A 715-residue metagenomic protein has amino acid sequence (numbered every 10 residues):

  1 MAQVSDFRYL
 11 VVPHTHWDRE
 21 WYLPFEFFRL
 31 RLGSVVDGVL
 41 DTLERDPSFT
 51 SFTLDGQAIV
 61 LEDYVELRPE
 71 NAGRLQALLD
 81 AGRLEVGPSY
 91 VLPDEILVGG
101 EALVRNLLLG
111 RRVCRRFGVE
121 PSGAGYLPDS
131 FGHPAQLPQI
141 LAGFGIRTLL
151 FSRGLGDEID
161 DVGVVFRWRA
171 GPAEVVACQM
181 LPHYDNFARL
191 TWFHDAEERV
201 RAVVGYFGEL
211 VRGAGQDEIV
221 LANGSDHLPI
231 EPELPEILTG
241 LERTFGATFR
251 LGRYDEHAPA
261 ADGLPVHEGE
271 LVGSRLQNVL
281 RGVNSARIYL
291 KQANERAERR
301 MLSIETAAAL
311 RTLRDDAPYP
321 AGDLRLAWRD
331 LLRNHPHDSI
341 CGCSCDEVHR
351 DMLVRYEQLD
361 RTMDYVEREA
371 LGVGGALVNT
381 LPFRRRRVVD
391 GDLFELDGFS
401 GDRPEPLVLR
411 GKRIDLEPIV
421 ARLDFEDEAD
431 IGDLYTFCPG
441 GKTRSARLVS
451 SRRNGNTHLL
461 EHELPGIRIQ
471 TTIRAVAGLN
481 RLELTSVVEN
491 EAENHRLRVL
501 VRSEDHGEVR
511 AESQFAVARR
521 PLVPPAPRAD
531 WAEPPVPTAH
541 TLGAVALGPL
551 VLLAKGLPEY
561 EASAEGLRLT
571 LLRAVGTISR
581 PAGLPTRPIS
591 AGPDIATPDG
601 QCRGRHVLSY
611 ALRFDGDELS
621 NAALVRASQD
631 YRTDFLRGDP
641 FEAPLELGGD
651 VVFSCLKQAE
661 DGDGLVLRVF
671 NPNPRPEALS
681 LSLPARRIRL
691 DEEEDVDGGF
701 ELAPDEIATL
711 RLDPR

Functional and structural regions predicted by a protein language model:
M1-E101, R105, C114-F117: N-terminal catalytic cores of secreted or lumenal carbohydrate-active enzymes
M1-L10, E298-F394, P418, L423-A429 (+3 more regions): Histidine-centered catalytic/metal-binding microenvironments
M1-S48, R189-E256, Y319, R333 (+3 more regions): Terminal accessory/targeting
S51-L67, A142, R153-F166, G208-N284 (+3 more regions): C-terminal domain-boundary segment and adjacent tail
P69-P88, P138-D161, F166-V176: Acidic, His- and aromatic-enriched active-site or binding-groove loops in soluble protein domains that engage sugars
E95-R116, H183-L210: Alpha-helical scaffold elements lining the catalytic groove of polysaccharide deacetylases
V104-Q136, I140-G143, V204-V220: CE4/NodB-like, metal-dependent polysaccharide N-deacetylase domain that modifies extracellular/periplasmic N-acetylated
L137-I140, V162-V164, Q179, F193-E198 (+7 more regions): C-terminal (or distal) subdomains of carbohydrate-active enzymes
